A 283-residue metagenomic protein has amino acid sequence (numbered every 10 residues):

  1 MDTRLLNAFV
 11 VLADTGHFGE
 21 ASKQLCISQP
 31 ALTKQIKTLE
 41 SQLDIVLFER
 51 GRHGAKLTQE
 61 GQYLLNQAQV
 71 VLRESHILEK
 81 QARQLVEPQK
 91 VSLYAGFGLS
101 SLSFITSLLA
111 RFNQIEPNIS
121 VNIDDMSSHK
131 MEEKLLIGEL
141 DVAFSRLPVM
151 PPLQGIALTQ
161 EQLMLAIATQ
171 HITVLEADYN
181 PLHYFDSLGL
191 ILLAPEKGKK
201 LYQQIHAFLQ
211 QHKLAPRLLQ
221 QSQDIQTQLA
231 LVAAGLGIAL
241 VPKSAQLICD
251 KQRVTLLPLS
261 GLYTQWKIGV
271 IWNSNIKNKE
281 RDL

Functional and structural regions predicted by a protein language model:
V10-S28: Short helix-boundary/capping micro-motifs
Q29-P30, E87-E116, S120-D125, H129-E133 (+1 more regions): N-terminal winged-helix
E40-L57: A short LG(V/I)-centered, amphipathic sequence patch enriched for acidic residue(s) preceding the LG motif
Q42-L43, L64-V86: Alpha-helical linker/hinge and terminal dimerization helices associated with HTH transcriptional regulators
N66, S107-R111, D124, S128-A168 (+3 more regions): Short beta-strand-centered segments that line the small-molecule binding cleft or hinge of alpha/beta clamshell
V86, A157-I191: Flexible hinge/capping segments at coil-to-helix
P151-A157, E161-Q162, Q226-N275: Beta-alpha-beta core module
L188-H212, N278-E280: Secondary-structure junction motif
